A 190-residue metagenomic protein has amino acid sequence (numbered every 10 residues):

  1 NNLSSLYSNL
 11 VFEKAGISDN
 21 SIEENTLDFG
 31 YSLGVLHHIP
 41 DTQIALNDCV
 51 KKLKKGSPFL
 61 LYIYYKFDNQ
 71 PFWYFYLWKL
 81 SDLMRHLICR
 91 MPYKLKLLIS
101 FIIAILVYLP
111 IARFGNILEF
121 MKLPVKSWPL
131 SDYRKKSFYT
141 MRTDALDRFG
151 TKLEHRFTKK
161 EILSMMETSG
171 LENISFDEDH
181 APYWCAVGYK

Functional and structural regions predicted by a protein language model:
N1-S5: Short alpha-helix adjacent to the SAM-binding motif of class I
L6-N20: Conserved SAM-binding strand-loop segment of SAM-dependent methyltransferases
S18-G30: A short acidic, Gly/Pro-enriched loop at the edge of an enzyme's catalytic core that lines a small-molecule cofactor
D28-D41: A short SAM/SAH-binding and catalytic strip from SAM-dependent methyltransferases
Y31, Y64-D82, D132-K152: Short, glycine-/aromatic-enriched active-site segment of Class I SAM-dependent methyltransferases
Q43-P58: A short glycine-rich, Lys/Arg-flanked "PGG" loop and its adjoining helix->strand segment in the class I
P58-I103, I117-K122: Conserved class I S-adenosyl-L-methionine
W128-K190: C-terminal lobe and adjacent flexible extensions of AdoMet/dcAdoMet transferase-like proteins
